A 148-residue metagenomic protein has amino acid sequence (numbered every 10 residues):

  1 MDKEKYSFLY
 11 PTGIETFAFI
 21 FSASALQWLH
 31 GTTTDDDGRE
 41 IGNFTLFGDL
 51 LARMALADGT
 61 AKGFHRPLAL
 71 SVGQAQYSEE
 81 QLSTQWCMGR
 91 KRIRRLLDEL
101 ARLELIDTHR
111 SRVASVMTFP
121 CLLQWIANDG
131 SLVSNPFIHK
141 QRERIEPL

Functional and structural regions predicted by a protein language model:
M1-E79: Short recognition helix of helix-turn-helix/winged-helix DNA-binding domains
M1-P11, G89-L148: Winged-helix/helix-turn-helix nucleic-acid-interaction surface
A23-Q27, T34, S83, R92 (+2 more regions): A generic structural signal for solvent-exposed, polar alpha-helical segments
M54-T118: Winged helix-turn-helix DNA-binding recognition segment
